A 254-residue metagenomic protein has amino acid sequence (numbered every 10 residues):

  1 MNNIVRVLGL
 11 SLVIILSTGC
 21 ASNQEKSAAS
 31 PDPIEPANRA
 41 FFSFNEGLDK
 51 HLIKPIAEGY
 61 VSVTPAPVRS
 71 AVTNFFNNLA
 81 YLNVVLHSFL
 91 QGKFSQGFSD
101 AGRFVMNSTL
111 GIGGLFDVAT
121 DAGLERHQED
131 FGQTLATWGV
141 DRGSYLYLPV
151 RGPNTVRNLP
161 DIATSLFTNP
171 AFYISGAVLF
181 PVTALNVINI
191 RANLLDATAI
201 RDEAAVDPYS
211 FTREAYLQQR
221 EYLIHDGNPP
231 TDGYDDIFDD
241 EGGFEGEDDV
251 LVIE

Functional and structural regions predicted by a protein language model:
M1-L8: Bacterial N-terminal signal peptides that target proteins for export
G9-I14: Hydrophobic helical h-region of N-terminal Sec-dependent signal peptides in bacterial secretory/periplasmic proteins
L16-G19: C-terminal motif of bacterial Sec signal peptides marking the signal peptidase cleavage site
A21-Q24: Bacterial signal peptide processing site
A28-L52: Post-signal peptide N-terminal segment of mature Sec-exported envelope proteins
H51, A57-P67: Membrane interface segments of multi-pass transport proteins and intramembrane proteases
N78-P153: Mid-length scaffold segments of soluble, non-membrane domains
W138-E254: A structured, mid-to-C-terminal "fold-capping" secondary-structure block
